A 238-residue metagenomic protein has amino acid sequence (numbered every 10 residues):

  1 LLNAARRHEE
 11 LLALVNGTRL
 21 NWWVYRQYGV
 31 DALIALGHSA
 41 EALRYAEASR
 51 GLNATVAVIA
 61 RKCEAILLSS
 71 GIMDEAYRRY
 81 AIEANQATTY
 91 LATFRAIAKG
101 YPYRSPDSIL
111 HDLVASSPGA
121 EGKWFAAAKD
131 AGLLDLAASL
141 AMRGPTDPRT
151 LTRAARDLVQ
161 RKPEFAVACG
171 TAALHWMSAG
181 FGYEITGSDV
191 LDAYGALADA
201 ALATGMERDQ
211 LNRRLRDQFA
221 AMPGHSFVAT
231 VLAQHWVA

Functional and structural regions predicted by a protein language model:
L1, D31-L36, A65-S69, A96 (+7 more regions): Residue-level signature for tetratricopeptide repeat
A5, E9, T18-Y28, S39-A40 (+10 more regions): Generic helix N-cap/helix-start motif at coil->alpha-helix transitions
A13-T18, G29-A32, A48-S49, I82-E83 (+4 more regions): Alpha-solenoid HEAT/Armadillo-like helical repeat scaffolds in large eukaryotic proteins
V15, A46, Y80, L110 (+5 more regions): Inward-facing hydrophobic residues that define packing positions of alpha-helical scaffold repeats
T93-I97, L211-R214: Eukaryote-biased activation of long, low-complexity terminal tails and linkers
G100: Polyanion-engaging groove/track-forming segments
Q160-A229: Extended alpha-helical scaffolding segments
S226-T230, Q234-A238: Intrinsically disordered, low-complexity, charge-biased linker/tail regions
